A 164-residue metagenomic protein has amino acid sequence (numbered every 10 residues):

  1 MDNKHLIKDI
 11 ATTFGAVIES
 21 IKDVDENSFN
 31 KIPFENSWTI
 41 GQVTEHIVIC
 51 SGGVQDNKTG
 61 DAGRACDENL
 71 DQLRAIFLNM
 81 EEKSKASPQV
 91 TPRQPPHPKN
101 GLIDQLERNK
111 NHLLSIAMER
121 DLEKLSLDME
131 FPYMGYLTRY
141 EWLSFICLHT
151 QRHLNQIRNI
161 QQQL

Functional and structural regions predicted by a protein language model:
M1-H5, G53-Q105: Short, helix-capping/interhelical loops that line the mouth of catalytic, cofactor-, or ligand-binding pockets
D2, L6-D9, T13-T39: Charge-rich, low-complexity N-terminal segments
N3, I7-I10, I40, L102-L106 (+1 more regions): Hydrophobic packing residues in well-ordered alpha-helices of helical domains and bundles
D9, S20, I76-N79, Q105 (+4 more regions): Residues that form generic nucleotide/phosphate-binding pockets
I10-T13, I47, N109, H149: Hydrophobic/aromatic residues within well-ordered alpha-helical segments
F14-K22, S51-Q55, K110-D121, L154 (+1 more regions): Structural signal for well-ordered, non-membrane alpha-helices
K22-P33, T91-H97, N111-W142: Acidic interhelical loop/turn segments
K31-L78, E123-L164: Short, contiguous alpha-helical
